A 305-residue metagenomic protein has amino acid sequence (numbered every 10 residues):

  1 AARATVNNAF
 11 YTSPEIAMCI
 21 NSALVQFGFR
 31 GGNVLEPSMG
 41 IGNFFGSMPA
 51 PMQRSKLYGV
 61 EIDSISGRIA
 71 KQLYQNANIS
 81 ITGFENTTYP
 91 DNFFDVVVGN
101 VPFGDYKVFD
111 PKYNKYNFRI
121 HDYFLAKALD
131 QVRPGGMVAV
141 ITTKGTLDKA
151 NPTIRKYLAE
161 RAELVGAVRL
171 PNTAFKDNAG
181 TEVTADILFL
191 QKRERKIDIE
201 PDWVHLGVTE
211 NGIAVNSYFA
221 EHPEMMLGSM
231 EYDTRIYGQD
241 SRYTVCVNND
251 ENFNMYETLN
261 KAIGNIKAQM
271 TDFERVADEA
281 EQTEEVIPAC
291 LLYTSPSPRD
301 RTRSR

Functional and structural regions predicted by a protein language model:
A1-L73: Class I S-adenosyl-L-methionine
N76-G83: Conserved SAM-binding strand-loop segment of SAM-dependent methyltransferases
Y89-V97: A short acidic, Gly/Pro-enriched loop at the edge of an enzyme's catalytic core that lines a small-molecule cofactor
V101-F124, T146: Mobile active-site "lid"/loop adjacent to the S-adenosyl-L-methionine
F118-A174, F189: Conserved Class I SAM-dependent methyltransferase catalytic core
D177-E274: Flexible, glycine-/basic-rich loop-and-beta segments that form/coincide with the SAM-dependent methyltransferase
Y293-T302: Conserved small/polar residues in nucleotide/adenosyl-binding loops
